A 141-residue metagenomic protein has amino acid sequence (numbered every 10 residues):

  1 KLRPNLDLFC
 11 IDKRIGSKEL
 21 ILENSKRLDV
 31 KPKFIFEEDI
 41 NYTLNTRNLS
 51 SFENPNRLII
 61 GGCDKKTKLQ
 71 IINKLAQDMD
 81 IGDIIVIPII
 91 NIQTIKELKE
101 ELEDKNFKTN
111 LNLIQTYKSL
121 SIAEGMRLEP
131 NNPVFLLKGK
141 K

Functional and structural regions predicted by a protein language model:
L2-L8: Conserved S-adenosyl-L-methionine
P4, L28-K31, D104-K108: Short helix-capping segments at alpha-helix termini
I11-N56: S-adenosyl-L-methionine
D12, G62-C63, P88-I89: Conserved residues at beta->alpha junctions
K18, K68-L69, I95-K96: Short, well-ordered alpha-helical microsegments
I40-I84: Active-site segment flanking the S-adenosylmethionine/decSAM binding pocket in AdoMet-dependent transferases
I72-F135: C-terminal substrate-binding/active-site "lid" region of AdoMet-derived donor-dependent transferases
G139-K141: C-terminal lobe and adjacent flexible extensions of AdoMet/dcAdoMet transferase-like proteins
